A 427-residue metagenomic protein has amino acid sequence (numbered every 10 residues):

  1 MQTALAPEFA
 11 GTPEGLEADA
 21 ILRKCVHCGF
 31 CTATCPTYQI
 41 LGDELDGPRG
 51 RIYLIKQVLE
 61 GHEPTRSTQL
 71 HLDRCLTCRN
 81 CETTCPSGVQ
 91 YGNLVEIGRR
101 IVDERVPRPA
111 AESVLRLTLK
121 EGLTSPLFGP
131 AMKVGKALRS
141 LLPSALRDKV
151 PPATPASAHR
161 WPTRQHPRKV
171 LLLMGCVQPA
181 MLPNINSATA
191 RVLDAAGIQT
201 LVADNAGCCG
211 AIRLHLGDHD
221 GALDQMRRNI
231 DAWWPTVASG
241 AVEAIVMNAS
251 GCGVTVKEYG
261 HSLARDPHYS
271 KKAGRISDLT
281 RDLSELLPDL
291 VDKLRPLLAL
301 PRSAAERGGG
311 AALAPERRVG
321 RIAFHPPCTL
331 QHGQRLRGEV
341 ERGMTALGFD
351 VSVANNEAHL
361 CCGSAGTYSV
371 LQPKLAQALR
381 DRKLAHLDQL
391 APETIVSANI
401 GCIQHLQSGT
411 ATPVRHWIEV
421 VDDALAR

Functional and structural regions predicted by a protein language model:
M1-C28: Generic N-terminal leader/targeting and pre-domain segments
M1-G11, T37-L70, G88-R116, R415-V420: Non-heme iron-sulfur electron-transfer modules
E14-G15, Y91-R427: Iron-sulfur cluster-binding electron-transfer modules in prokaryotic oxidoreductases
D19-Y38, T65-V89, T329, H359: Cysteine-centered iron-sulfur cluster-binding motifs in ferredoxin-type domains/subunits of redox enzymes
G29-A33, D43-P48, I198-V202: N-terminal glycine-rich anion-binding loops that anchor highly charged ligand groups
F30-A33, Y53, L70, K136 (+1 more regions): Generic structural signal for well-ordered, non-membrane alpha-helices
G50, N80, P167: Alpha-helical ligand/cofactor-binding cores
E60, N80, T84, G217: Short His/Asp/Glu-rich catalytic/ion-coordination signatures at enzyme active sites or charged loops
